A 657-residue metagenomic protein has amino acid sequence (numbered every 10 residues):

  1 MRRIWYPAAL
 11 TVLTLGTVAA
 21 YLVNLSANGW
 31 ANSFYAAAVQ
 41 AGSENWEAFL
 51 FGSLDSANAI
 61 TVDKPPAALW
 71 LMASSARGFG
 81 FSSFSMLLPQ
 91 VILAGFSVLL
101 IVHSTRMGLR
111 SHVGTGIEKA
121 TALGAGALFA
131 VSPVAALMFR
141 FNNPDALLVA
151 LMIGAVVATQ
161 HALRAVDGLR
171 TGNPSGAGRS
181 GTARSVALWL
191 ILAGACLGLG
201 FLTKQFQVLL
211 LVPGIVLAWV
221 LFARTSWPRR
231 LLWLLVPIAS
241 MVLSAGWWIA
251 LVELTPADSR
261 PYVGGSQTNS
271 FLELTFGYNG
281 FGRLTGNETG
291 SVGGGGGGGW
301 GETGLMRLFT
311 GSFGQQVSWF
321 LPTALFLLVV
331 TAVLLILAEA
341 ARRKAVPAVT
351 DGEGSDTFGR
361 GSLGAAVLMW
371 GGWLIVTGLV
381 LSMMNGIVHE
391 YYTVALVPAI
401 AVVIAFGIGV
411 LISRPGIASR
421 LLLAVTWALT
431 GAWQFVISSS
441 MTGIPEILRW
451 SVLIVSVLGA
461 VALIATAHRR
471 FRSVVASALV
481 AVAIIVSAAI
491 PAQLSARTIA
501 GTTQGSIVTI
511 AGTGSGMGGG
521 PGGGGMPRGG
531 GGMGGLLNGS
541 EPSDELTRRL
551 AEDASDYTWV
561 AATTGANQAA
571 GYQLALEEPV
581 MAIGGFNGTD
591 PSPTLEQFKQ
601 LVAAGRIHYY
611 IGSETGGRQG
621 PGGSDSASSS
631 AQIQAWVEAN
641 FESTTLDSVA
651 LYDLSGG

Functional and structural regions predicted by a protein language model:
M1-E288, V292-L422, L429-A432, E577 (+1 more regions): Membrane-integral, polyisoprenol-dependent glycosyltransferases of the GT-C/oligosaccharyltransferase superfamily
Y35, A67, F84, A155 (+10 more regions): Stable alpha-helical elements in mature extracytoplasmic
Q90, L148-A150, L209, L274 (+4 more regions): Structural recognition of the beta-strand scaffold that forms the well-ordered cores of secreted hydrolase catalytic
F96, V134-A135, F206-Q207, G282 (+6 more regions): Solvent-exposed loop/turn segments at secondary-structure junctions within structured extracellular/periplasmic domains
S259, Q267, S592-V602: Alpha-helical scaffolding within the catalytic cores of extracellular/periplasmic polymer-degrading hydrolases
P415-M517, M533-S540: Transmembrane helical bundles and short interhelical boundary loops of multi-pass, membrane-embedded
V486-E578: Extracytoplasmic
R497, T502, D544-D556, A566-P579 (+1 more regions): Aromatic/acidic, Gly/Pro-rich catalytic loop(s) in extracytoplasmic/lumenal soluble domains of multi-pass membrane
